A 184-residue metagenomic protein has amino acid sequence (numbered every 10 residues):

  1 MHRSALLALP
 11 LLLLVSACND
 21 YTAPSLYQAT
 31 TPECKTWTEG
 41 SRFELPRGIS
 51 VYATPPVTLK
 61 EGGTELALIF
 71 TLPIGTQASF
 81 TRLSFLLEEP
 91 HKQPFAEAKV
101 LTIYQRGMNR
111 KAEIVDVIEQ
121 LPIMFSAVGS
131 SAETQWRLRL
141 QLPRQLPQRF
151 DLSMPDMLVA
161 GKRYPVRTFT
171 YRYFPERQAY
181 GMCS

Functional and structural regions predicted by a protein language model:
M1-L7: Bacterial N-terminal signal peptides that target proteins for export
P10-L12: Compositionally biased low-complexity segments, especially N-terminal hydrophobic helices that form the hydrophobic
L14-A17: C-terminal motif of bacterial Sec signal peptides marking the signal peptidase cleavage site
N19, A23-I49, K60-A67, G75-L101 (+1 more regions): Surface-exposed edge beta-strand/loop patches
V51-A53: Conserved, well-structured beta-alpha core segment at the onset of a catalytic domain
P56-T58: Second-shell loop/turn segments in exported
